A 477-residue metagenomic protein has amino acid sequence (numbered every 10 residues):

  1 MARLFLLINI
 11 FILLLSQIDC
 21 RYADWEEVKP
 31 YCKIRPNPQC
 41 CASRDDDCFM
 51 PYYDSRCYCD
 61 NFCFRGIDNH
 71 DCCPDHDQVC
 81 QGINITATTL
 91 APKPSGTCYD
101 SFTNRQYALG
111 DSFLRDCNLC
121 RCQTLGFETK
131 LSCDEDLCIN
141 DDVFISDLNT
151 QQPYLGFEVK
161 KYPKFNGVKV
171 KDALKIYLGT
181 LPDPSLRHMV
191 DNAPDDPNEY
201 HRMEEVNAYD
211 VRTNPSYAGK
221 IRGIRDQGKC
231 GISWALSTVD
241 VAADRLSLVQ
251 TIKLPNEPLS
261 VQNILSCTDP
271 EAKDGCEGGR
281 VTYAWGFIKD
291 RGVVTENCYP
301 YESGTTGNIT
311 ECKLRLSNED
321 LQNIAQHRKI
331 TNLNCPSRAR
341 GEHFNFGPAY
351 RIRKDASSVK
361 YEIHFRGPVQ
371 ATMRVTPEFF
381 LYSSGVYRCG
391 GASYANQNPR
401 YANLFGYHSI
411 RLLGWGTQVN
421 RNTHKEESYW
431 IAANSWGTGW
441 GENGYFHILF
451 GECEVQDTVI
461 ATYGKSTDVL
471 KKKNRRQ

Functional and structural regions predicted by a protein language model:
A2, I10-C32, I83, R245: N-terminal signal peptide
A2-F5, A371: Papain-like cysteine protease catalytic domains, especially those used for deubiquitination and ubiquitin-like
F5-L7, G231-I232: Transmembrane alpha-helices of multi-pass eukaryotic membrane proteins
E27-N84, Q106, D111-I139: Secreted, short cysteine-rich peptides and small extracellular cysteine-rich domains stabilized by multiple disulfide
T88-S95, Y99-Q477: Catalytic-core signature of thiol
